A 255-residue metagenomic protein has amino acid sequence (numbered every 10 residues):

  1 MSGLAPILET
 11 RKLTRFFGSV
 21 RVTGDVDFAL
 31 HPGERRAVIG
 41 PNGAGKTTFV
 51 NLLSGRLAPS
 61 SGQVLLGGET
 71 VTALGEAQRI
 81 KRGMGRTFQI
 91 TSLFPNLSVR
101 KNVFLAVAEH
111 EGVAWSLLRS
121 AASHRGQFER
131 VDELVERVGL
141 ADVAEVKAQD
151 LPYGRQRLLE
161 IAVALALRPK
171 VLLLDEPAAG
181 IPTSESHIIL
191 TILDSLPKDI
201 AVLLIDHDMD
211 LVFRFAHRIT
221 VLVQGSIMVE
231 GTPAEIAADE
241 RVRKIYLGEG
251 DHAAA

Functional and structural regions predicted by a protein language model:
S2-A255: Glycine-rich phosphate-binding loops of nucleotide-dependent enzymes
